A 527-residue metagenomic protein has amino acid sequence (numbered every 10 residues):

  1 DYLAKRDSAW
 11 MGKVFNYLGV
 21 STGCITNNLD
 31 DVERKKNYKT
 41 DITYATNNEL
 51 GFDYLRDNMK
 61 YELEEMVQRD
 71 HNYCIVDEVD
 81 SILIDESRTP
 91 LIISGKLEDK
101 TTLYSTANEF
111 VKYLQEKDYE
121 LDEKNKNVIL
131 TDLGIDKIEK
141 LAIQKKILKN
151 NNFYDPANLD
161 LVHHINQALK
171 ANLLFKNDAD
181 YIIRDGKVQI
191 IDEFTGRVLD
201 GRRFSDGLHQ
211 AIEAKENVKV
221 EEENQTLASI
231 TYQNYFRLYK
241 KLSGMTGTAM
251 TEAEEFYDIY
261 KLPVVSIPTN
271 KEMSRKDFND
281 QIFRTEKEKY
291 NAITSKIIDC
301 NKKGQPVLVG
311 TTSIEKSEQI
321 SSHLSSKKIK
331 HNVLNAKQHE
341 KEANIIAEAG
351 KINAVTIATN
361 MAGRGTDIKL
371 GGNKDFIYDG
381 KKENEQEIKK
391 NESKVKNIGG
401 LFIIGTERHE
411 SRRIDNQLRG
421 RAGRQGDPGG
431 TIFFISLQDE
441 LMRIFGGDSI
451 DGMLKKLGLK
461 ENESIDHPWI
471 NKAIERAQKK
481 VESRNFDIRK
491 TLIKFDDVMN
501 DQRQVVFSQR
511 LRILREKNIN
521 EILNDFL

Functional and structural regions predicted by a protein language model:
D1-G458, S508, D525: Conserved P-loop NTPase motor core
M66, K460-I465, L514, I519: Short, polar/flexible loop-turn hinges at active-site or ligand-entry regions and domain interfaces
K287, P468-N471, E475, D497-N500: Alpha-helix N-cap/helix-start motif at coil-to-helix transitions, marked by capping-box chemistry
D448-R484, K490: C-terminal helicase lobe
R476-L527: C-terminal accessory/connector segments of nucleic-acid motor ATPases
